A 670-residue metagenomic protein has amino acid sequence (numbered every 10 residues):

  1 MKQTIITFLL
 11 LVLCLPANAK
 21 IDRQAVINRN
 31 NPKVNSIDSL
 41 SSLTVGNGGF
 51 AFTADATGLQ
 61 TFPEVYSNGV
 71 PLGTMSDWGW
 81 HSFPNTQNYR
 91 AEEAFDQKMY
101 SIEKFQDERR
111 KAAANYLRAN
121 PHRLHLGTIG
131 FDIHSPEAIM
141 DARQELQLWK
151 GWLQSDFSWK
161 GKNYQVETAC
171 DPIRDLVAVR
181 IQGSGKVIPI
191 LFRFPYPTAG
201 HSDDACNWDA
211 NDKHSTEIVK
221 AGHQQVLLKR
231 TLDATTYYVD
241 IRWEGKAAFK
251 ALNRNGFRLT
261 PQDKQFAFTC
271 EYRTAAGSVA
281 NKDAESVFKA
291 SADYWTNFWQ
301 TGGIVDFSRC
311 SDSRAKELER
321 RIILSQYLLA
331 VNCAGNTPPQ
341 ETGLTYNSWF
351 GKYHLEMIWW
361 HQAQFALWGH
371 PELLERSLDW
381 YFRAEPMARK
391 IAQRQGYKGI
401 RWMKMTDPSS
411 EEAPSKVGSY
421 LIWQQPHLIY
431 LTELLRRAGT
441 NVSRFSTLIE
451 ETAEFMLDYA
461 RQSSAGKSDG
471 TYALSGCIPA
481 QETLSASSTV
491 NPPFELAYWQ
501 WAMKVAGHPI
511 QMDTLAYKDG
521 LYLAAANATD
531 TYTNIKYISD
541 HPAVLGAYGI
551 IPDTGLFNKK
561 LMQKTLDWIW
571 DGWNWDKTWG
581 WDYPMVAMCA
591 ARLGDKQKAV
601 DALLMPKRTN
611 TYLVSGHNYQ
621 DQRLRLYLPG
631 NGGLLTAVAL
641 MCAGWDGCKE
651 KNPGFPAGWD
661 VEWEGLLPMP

Functional and structural regions predicted by a protein language model:
K2-F8: Sec-dependent signal peptide recognition, specifically the positively charged N-region followed immediately by
L10-N18: Hydrophobic h-region of N-terminal signal peptides that target proteins for export in Gram-negative bacteria
K20, D38, K160-Y164, C170-Q225 (+7 more regions): Beta-rich accessory regions
K20-K352, P371, Y381-R389: Acidic/polar, glycine-enriched structural segments that form the non-catalytic walls/loops of the carbohydrate-binding
Q60, V65, H354-K390, D407-E411 (+4 more regions): Active-site core of glycosidic bond-cleaving carbohydrate-active enzymes
K111-A138, R143, P629-P668: Catalytic cores of secreted or luminal carbohydrate-active enzymes
P338-K352, W402-G418, S475-P492, T609-L624: Acidic/His metal-coordination segments adjacent to aromatic residues that form catalytic metal sites in metalloenzymes
E451, F455-G507: Acidic/histidine-rich catalytic neighborhood
